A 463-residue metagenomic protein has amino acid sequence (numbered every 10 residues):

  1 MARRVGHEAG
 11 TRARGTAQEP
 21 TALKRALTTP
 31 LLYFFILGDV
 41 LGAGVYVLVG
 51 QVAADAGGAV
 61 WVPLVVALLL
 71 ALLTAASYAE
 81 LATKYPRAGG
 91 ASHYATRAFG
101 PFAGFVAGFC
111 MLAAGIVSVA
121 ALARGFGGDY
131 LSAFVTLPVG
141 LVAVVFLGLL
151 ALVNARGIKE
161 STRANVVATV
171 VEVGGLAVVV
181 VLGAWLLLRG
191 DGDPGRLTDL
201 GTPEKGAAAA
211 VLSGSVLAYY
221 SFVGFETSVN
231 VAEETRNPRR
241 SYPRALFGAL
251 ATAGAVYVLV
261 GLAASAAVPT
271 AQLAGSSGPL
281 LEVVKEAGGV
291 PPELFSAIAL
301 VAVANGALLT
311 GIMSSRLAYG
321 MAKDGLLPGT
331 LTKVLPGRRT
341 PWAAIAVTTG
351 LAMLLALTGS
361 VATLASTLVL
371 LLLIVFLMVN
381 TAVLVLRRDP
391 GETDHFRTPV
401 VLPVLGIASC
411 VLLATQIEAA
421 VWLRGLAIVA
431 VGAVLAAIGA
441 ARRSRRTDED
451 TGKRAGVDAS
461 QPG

Functional and structural regions predicted by a protein language model:
M1-G50, A54-A59, L72-A76, A88 (+4 more regions): Membrane-interface "cap" regions at the ends of multi-pass membrane proteins
M1-T11, T16, T96, L122-A143 (+7 more regions): Helix-loop-helix connectors at the membrane interface of multi-pass transporters/channels
R3-R4, E8-K24, V60-W61, V135-P138 (+3 more regions): Helix-loop-helix junctions that connect adjacent transmembrane segments in multi-pass membrane transporters
L48-D55, P63, L72-L147, L152-A155 (+5 more regions): Hydrophobic transmembrane alpha-helices that form the core helical bundles of multi-pass secondary transporters
H93-Y94, F99-G100, R124, G128-A133 (+4 more regions): TM-loop-TM module centered on a large, flexible mid-protein loop between adjacent transmembrane helices in multi-pass
D129-Y130, G148-A155, V180, G261-A263 (+5 more regions): Alpha-helical transmembrane segments of multipass membrane proteins
P138-G192, K205, L246-L250, L368-M378 (+3 more regions): Membrane-interface loop-to-helix entry segments
A164-A168, T330-R339, F376-W422, I438 (+2 more regions): C-terminal membrane-solvent junction of multi-pass transporters and transport-like membrane proteins
